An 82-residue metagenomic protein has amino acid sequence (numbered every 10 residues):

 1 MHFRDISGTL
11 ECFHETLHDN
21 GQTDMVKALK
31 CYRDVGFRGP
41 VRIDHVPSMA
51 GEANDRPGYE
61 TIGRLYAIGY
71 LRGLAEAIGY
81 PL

Functional and structural regions predicted by a protein language model:
H2-L82: Histidine-acidic metal/acid-base catalytic patches
